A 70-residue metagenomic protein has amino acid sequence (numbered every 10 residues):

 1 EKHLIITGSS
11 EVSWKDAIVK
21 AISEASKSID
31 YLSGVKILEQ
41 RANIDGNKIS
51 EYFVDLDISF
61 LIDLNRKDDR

Functional and structural regions predicted by a protein language model:
E1-V35: Short, well-ordered alpha-helical segments
Q40-R70: A cross-kingdom feature marking charged/low-complexity
